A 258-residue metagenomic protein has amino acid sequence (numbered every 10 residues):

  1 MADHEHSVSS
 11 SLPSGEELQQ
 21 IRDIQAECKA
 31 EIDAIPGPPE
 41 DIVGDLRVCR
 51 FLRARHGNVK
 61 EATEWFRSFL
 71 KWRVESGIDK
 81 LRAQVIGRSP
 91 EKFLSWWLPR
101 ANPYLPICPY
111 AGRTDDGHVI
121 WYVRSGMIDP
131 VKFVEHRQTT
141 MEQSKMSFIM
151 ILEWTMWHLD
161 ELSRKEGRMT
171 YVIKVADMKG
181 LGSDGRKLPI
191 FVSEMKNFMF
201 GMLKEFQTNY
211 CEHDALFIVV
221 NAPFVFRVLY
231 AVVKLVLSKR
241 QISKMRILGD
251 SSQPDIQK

Functional and structural regions predicted by a protein language model:
M1-L216, V225-K258: SEC14/CRAL-TRIO lipid-binding/transfer domains and related phosphoinositide-recognition modules that form deep
I218-V220: Short internal beta-strands
